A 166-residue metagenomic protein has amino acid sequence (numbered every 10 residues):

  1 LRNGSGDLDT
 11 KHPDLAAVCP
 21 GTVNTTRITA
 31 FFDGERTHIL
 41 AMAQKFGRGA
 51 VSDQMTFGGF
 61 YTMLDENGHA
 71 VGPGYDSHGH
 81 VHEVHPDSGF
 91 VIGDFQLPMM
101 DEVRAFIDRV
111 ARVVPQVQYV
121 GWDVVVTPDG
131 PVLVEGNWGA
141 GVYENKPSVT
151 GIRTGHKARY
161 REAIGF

Functional and structural regions predicted by a protein language model:
L1-Y75: Phosphate-binding site of ATP-dependent enzymes
H12, H38, H69, H78-H85 (+2 more regions): Histidine (H) residue identity feature
N24-T26, V117-V120: Short beta-strand or tight-loop elements that sit immediately N-terminal to catalytic metal-binding acidic residues
T26, G49, Q54-Y61, D65-N67 (+1 more regions): Acidic/His-leaning functional-site neighborhoods
A30, V124-V126: Conserved hydrophobic "DFG−1" position in protein kinase catalytic cores
Q44, V120-D123: Acidic carboxylate-rich catalytic motifs and surrounding loops in phosphoryl-/glycosyl-chemistry enzymes
H82-D108, R112-Y119, V126-F166: C-terminal active-site "lid" helix and adjoining low-complexity regulatory extension at the edge of ATP-using catalytic
